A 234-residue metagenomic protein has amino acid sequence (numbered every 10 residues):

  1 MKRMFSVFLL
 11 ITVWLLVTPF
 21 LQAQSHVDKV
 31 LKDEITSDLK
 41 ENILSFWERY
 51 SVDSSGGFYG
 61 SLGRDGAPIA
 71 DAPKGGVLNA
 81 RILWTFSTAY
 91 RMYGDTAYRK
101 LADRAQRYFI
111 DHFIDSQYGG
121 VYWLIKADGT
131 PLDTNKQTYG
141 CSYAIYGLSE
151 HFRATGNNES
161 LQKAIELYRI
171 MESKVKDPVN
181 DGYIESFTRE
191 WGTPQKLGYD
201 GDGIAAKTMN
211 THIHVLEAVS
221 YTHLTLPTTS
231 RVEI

Functional and structural regions predicted by a protein language model:
M1-S25: Bacterial Sec-dependent N-terminal signal peptides
Q24-G76, T96-R104, Y108, H112-V121 (+1 more regions): Low-complexity, Ser/Thr/Pro/Gly-enriched N-terminal "stalk/linker" regions
T36-E48, L83, R99-I110, I145 (+3 more regions): Hydrophobic core segments within long, regular secondary-structure runs in both alpha- and beta-rich folds
S37, G76, T96-D103, N135-S142 (+2 more regions): Non-membrane alpha-helical structural segments and their capping/turn regions in soluble enzymes
G57-K74, G120-G140, G182-T208: Carbohydrate-binding/catalytic loop surfaces
P73-R91, K136-R153, K207-Y221: Well-ordered alpha-helical segments within folded domains of soluble proteins
N135-F187: Internal, well-ordered domain-core segments that constitute the primary functional module of diverse proteins
T222-T228: Conserved small/polar residues in nucleotide/adenosyl-binding loops
